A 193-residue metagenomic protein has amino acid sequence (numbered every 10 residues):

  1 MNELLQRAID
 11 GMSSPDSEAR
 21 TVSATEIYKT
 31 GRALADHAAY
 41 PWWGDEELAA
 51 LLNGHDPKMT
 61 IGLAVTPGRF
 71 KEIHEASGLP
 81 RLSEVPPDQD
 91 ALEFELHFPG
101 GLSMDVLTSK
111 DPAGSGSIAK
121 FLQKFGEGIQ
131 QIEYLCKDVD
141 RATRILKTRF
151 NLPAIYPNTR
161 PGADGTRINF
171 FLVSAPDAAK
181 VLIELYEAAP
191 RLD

Functional and structural regions predicted by a protein language model:
M1-G54, V85-P87, L92-T108, R144-D193: Vicinal oxygen chelate
D45, G54-P57, P80, G116 (+2 more regions): Generic preference for well-ordered secondary structure
H55-G68, F94-G100, A119-R141: Vicinal oxygen chelate
V65-L82, D140-F150: Amphipathic alpha-helical segments
E72-S77, A119-Q123, D193: Surface-exposed flexible segments
D105-K120: Flexible internal linker/loop segments at domain or repeat junctions
G114, D140-A142, R191: Residue-level signal for secondary-structure boundary sites
